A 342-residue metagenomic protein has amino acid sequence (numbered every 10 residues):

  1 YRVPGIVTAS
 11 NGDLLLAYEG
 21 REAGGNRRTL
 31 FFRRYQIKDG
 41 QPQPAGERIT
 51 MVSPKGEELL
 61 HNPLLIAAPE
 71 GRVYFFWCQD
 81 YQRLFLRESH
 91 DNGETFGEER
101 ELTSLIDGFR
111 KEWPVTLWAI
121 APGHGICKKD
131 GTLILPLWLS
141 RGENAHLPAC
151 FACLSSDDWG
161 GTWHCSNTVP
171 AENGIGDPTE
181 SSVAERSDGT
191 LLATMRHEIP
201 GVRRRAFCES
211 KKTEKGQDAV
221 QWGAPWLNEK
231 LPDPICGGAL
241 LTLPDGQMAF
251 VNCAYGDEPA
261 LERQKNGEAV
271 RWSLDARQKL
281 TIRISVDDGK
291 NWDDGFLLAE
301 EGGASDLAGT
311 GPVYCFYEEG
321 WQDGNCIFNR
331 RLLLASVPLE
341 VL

Functional and structural regions predicted by a protein language model:
Y1-L342: Asp-box/BNR beta-propeller blade signature and adjacent active/binding-site loops in extracellular glycan-interacting
